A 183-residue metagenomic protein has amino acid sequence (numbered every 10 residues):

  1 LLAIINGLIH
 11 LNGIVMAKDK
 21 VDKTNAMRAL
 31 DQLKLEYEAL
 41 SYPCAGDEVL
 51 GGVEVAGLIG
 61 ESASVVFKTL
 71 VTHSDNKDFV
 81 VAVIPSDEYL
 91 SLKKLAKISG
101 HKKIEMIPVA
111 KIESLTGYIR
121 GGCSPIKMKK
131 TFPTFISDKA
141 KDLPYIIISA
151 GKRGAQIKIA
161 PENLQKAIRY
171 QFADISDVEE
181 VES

Functional and structural regions predicted by a protein language model:
I4-S183: Extended, low-hydrophobicity, polar/charged segments
